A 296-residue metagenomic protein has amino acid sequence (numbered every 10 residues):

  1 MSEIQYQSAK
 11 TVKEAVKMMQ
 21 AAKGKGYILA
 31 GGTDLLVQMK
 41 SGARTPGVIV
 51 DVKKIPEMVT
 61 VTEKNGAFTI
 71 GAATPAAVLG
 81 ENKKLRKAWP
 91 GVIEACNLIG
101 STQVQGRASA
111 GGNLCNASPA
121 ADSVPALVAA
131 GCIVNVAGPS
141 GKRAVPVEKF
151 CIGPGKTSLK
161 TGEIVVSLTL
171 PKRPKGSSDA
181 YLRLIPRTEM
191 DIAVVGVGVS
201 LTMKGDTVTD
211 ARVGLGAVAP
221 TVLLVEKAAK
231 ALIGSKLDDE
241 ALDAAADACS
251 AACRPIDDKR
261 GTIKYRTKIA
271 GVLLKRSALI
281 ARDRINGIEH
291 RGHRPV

Functional and structural regions predicted by a protein language model:
M1-V296: C-terminal structural segment of proteins
